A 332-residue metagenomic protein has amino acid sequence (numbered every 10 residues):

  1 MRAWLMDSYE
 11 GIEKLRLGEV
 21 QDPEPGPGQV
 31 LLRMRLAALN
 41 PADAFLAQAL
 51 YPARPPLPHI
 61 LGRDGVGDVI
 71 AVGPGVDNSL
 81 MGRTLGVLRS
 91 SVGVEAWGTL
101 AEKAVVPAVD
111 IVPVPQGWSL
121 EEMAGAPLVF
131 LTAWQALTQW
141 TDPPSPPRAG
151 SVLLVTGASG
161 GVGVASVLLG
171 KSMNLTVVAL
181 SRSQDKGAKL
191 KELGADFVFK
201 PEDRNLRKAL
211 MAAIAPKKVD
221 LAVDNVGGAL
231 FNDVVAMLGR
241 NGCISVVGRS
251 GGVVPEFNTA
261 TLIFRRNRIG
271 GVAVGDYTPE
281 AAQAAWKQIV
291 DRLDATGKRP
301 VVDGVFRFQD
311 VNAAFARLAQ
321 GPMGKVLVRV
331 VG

Functional and structural regions predicted by a protein language model:
Q21-A38, L50-V92: Glycine-rich beta-strand-centered segment in the early N-terminal region that forms part of a ligand/cofactor-binding
L80, A124-D203: Mid-domain Rossmann-like dinucleotide-binding core that forms the NAD(H)/NADP(H) cofactor-binding site
E95, A229-K298, V330-G332: Glycine-rich phosphate-binding loop and adjacent beta-alpha segment of Rossmann(oid) nucleotide-cofactor-binding
L100, R182-K189, V253-T259: Short, glycine/polar-rich helix-capping loops at beta-to-alpha or helix-loop-helix junctions that flank or form
G157-A158, V226, R249: NAD(P)H cofactor-binding loop motif with strongest signal on the N-terminal glycine-rich segment
N205-K217: Short amphipathic alpha-helix with an adjacent loop that forms part of the alpha/beta core around
P216, G297-G304, N312-G332: C-terminal capping/lid region of NAD(P)-dependent oxidoreductase domains
A222-V223: N-terminal Rossmann-like NAD(P) cofactor-binding module of classical short-chain dehydrogenase/reductase
